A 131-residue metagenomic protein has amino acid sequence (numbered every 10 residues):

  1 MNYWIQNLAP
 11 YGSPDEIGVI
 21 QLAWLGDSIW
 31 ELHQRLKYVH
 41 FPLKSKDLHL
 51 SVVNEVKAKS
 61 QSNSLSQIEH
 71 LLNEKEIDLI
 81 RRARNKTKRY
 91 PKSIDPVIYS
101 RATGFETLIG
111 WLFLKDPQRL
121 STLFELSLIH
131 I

Functional and structural regions predicted by a protein language model:
M1-S45: Long, hydrophobic N-terminal alpha-helical segment
Y11-L22, H49-L50, K88-I98: A short glycine/serine-rich beta->alpha loop
S45-N63, P96: Divalent-cation-assisted or electrostatically stabilized phosphate/pyrophosphate-binding catalytic cores
S64-T103: Mid-chain, well-packed structural core segment of small domains
R119-L123: C-terminal binding/interaction regions
I129-I131: Conserved small/polar residues in nucleotide/adenosyl-binding loops
